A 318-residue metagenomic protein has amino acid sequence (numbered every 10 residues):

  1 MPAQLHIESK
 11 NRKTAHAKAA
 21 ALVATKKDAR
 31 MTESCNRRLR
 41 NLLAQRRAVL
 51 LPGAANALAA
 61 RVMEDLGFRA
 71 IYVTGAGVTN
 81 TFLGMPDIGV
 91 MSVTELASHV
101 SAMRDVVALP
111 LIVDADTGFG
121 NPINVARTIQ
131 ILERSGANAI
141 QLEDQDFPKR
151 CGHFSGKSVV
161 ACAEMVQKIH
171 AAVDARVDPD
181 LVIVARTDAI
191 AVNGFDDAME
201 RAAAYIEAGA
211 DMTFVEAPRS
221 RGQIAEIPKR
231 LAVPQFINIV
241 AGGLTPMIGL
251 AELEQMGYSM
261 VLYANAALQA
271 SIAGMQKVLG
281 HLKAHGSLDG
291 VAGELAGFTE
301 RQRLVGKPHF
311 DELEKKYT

Functional and structural regions predicted by a protein language model:
M1-K10: Extreme N-terminal basic, low-complexity initiation segments that serve as generic localization/processing leaders
N11-T14, K27: Polybasic, lysine-rich low-complexity intrinsically disordered segments
T14-A21: Low-complexity, intrinsically disordered tandem-repeat tracts enriched in small/polar residues
A21-R30: Short, Lys/Arg-enriched N-terminal segments with co-localized hydrophobic residues within the first ~10-30 amino acids
E33-L42, V49-I239, G243-S259, Y263 (+1 more regions): Alpha/beta enzyme core
I239-T318: C-terminal alpha-helical cap/extension of soluble enzyme domains
